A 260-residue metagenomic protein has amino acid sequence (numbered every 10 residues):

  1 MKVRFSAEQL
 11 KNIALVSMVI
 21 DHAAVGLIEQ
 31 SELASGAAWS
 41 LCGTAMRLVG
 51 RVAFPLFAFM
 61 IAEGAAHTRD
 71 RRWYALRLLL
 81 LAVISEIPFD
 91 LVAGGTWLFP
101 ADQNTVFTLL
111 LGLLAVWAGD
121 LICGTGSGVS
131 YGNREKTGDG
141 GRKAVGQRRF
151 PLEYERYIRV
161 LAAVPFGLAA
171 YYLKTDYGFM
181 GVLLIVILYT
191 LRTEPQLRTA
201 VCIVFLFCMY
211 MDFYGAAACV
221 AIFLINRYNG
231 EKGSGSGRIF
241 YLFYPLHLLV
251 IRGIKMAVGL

Functional and structural regions predicted by a protein language model:
M1-L260: Alpha-helical transmembrane segments and their immediate juxtamembrane cytosolic regions
